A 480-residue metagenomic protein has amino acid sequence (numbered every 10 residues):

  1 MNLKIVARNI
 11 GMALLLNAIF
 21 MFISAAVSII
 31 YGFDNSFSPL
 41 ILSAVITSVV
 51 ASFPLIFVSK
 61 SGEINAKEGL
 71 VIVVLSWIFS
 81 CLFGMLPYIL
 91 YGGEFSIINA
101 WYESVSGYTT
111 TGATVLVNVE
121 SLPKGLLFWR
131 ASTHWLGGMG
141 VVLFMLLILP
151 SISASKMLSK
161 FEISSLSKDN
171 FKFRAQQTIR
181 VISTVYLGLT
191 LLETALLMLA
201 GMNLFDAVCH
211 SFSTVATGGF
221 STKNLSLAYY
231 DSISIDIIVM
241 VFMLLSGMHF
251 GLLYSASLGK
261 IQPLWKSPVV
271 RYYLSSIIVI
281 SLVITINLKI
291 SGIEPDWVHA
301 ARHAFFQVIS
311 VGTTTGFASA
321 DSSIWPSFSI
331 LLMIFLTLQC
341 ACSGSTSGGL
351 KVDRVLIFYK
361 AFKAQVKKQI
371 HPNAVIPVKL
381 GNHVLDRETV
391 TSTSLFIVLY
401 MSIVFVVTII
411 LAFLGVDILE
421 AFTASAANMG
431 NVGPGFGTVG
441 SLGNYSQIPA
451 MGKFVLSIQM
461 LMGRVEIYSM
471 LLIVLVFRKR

Functional and structural regions predicted by a protein language model:
M1-R480: Membrane-proximal intracellular helices of multi-pass ion channels
